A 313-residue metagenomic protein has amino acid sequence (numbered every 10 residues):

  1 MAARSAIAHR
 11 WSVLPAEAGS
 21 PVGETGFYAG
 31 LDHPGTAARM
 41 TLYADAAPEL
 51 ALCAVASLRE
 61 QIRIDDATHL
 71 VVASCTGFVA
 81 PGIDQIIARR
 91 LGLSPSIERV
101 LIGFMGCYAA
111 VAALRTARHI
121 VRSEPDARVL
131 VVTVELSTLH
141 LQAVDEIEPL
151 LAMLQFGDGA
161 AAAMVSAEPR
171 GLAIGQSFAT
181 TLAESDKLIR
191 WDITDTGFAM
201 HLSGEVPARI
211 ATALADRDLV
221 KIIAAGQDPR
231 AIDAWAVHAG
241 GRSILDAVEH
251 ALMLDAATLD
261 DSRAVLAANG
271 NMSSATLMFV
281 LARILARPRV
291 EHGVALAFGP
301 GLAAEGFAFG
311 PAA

Functional and structural regions predicted by a protein language model:
M1-L42, R128, A143-T212, D216 (+3 more regions): Condensing-enzyme catalytic core mediating Claisen C-C bond formation in acyl metabolism
A3-I7, A46-Q61, T116, A160 (+2 more regions): Short, well-ordered amphipathic alpha-helical segments that serve as non-catalytic structural scaffolds within diverse
R4-L93, P229-L245: Conserved beta-ketoacyl condensing-enzyme motif
G26-F27, A38, L42, A56-L58 (+1 more regions): A contiguous, well-structured pocket-lining segment that forms one wall/lid of small-molecule binding clefts in soluble
P34-G35, D65-H69, L91-G103, A143-E148 (+1 more regions): Glycine/charged-rich beta-loop-alpha catalytic/anionic-binding loops adjacent to active sites
C75-T76, S96, L101-R122, A211 (+2 more regions): Claisen-condensing/thiolase-fold acyl-transfer catalytic domains that form or cleave C-C bonds in fatty acid
V79-Q85, V131-L151, F178-D195, R242-H250 (+1 more regions): Active-site-adjacent elements of ketosynthase-type condensing enzymes
P95-S96, I102, A109-T116, T133-G159: Active-site glycine-rich loop that binds ribose-phosphate moieties when present
